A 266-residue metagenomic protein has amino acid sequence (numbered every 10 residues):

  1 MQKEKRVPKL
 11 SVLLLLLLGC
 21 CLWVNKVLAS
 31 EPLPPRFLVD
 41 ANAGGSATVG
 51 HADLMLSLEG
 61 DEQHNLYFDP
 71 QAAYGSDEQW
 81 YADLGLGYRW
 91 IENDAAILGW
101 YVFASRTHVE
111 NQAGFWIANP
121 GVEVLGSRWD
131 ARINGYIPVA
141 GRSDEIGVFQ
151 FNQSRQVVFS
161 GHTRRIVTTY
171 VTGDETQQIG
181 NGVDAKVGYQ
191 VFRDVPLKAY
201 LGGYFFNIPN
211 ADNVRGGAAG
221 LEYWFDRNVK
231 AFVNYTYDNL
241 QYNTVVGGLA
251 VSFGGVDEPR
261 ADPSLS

Functional and structural regions predicted by a protein language model:
M1-E31, E258-S266: Cleavable N-terminal export/targeting peptides
V27-E62, P70-A73: Outer-membrane beta-barrel initiation region
S30-L33, V139-D184, F192, K198 (+3 more regions): Flexible, glycine-rich linker and terminal segments associated with outer-membrane beta-barrel/transport systems
P35, S46-A52, H64, E78-A82 (+6 more regions): Residues that define the transmembrane beta-barrel architecture of outer-membrane proteins
R36-F37, Y101-S105, R165-V171, G203: Extracytoplasmic loops and strand-loop junctions of Gram-negative outer membrane beta-barrel proteins
A41-T48, L58, A72-E78, Y88-W90 (+7 more regions): Transmembrane beta-strands of outer-membrane beta-barrel pores
A52-L56, L84-Y88, P120-G126, G135 (+3 more regions): Residues on the lipid-exposed face of transmembrane beta-strands in outer-membrane beta-barrel proteins
E59-F68, E92-W100, R128-I133, R193-L201 (+2 more regions): Repeated loop/turn-to-beta-strand initiation elements of outer-membrane beta-barrel proteins
